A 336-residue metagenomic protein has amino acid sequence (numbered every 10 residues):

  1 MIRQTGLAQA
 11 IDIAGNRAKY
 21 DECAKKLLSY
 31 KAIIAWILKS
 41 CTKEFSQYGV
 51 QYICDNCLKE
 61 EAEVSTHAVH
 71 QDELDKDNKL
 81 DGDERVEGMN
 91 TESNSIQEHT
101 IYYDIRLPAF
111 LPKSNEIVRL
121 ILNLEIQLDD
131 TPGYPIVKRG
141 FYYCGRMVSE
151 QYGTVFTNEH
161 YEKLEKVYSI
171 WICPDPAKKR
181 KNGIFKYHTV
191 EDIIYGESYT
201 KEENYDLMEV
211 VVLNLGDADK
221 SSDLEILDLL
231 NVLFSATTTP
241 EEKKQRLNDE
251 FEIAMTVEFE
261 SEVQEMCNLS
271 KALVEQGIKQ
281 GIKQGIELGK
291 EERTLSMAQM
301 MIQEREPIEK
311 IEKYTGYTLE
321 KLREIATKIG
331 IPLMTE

Functional and structural regions predicted by a protein language model:
M1-E336: Elongated, amphipathic alpha-helical interaction scaffolds
